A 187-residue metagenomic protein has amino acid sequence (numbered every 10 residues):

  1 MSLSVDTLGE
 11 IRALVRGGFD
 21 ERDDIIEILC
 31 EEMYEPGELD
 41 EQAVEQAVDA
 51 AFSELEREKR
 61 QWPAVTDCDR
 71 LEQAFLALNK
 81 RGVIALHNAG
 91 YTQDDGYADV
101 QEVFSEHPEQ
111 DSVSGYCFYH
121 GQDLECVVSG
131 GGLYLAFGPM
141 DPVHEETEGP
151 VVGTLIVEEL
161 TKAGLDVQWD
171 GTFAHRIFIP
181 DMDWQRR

Functional and structural regions predicted by a protein language model:
M1-D94: Long, contiguous N-terminal structural blocks used for assembly/anchoring
M1-S2, Y134-R187: Acidic, proline/glycine-rich low-complexity IDRs
D24, L39, R57, E109 (+2 more regions): Short linear sequence elements within intrinsically disordered, low-complexity coil regions
S53-L55, V128-D141: Glycine-rich, often proline-containing surface loops adjacent to acidic residues and nearby aromatics that form
K59-P63, H107-V113, G153-I156: Short linear motifs at secondary-structure transitions and domain/linker junctions
A85-H107, W169-R187: Ser/Thr-rich, low-complexity intrinsically disordered terminal regions
G96-Y134: An N-terminal amphipathic alpha-helical segment
